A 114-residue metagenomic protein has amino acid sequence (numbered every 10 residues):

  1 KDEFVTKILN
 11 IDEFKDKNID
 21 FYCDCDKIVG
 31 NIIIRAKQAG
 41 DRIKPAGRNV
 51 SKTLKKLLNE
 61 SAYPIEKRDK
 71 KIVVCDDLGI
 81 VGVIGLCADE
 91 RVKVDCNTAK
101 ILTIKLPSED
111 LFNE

Functional and structural regions predicted by a protein language model:
K1-E114: Basic, glycine-rich polyanion-binding accessory segments appended to enzymes
